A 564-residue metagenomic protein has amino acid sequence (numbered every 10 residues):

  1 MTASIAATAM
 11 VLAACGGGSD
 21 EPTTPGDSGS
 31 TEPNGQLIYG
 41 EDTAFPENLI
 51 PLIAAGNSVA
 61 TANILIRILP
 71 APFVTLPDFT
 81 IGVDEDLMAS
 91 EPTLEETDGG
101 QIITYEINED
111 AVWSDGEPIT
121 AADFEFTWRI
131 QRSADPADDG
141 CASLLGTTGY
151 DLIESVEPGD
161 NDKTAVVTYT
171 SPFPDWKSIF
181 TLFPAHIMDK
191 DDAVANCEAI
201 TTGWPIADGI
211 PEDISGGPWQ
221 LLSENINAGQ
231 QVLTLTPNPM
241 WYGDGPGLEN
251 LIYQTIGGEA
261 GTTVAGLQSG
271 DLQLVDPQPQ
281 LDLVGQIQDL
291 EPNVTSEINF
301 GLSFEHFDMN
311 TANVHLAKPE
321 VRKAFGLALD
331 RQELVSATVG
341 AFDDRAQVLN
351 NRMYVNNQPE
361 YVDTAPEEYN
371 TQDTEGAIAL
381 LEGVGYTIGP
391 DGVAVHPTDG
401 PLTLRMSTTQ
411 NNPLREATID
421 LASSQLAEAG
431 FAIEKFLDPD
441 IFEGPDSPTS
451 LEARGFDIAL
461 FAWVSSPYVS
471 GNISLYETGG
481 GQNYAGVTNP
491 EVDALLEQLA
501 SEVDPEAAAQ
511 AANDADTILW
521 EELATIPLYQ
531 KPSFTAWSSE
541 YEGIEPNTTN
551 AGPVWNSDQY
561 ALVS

Functional and structural regions predicted by a protein language model:
Y39-E41, G116, P279, S424-Q482 (+1 more regions): Periplasmic binding protein-like
G40-E96, I214: N-terminal lobe/hinge region of extracytoplasmic solute-binding protein
D78, F183-P246, N250, T374 (+1 more regions): Gly/Pro-rich hinge or "lid" segments in bacterial periplasmic/extracellular proteins
S143-A199: Surface-exposed binding/hinge segments that line and control ligand-binding clefts or catalytic entry sites
A207, L235-Q286, A432-E434, P439-I441: Ligand-site clamp/hinge motif
L329, R345-P390, T409-A417: Structural transition elements
A432-S447, N472-S539, V563-S564: Extracytoplasmic/peripheral linker and loop segments enriched in polar/acidic and small residues with frequent Thr/Pro
T535-S564: Long beta-strand-rich cores associated with HINT superfamily self-processing modules
